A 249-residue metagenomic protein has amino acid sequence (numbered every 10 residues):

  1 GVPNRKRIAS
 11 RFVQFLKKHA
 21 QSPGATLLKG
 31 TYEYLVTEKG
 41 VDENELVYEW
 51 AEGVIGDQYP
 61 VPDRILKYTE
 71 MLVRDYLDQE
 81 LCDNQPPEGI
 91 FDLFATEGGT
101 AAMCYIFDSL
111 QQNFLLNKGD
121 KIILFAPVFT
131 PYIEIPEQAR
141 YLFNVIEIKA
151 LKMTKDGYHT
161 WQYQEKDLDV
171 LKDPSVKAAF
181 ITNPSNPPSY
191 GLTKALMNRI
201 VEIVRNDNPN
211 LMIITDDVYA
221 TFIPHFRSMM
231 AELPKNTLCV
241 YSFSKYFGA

Functional and structural regions predicted by a protein language model:
G1-F12, L16: N-terminal low-complexity, Ser/Thr- and acidic-residue-enriched intrinsically disordered segments
R5, Y190, G248-A249: Alpha-helix N-cap/helix-start motif
H19-N208, A220-P234, L238: Conserved core of the PLP fold type I
I213-I214: Residue-level marker for buried hydrophobic side chains located in beta-strands that build the well-ordered beta-sheet
D217: Walker B catalytic acidic pair
L238-A249: Active-site PLP-lysine loop of aminotransferase-like
